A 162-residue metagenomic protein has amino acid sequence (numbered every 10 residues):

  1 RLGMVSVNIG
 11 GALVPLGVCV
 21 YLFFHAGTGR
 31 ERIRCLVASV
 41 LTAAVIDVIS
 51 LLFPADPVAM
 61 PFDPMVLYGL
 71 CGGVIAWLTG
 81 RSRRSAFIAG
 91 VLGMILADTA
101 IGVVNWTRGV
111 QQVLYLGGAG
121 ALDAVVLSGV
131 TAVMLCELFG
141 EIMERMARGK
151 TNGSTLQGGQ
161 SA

Functional and structural regions predicted by a protein language model:
R1-G10: Interfacial helix-start motif at the membrane-water boundary
V14-I95: Conserved mixed alpha/beta catalytic, RNA-binding, or beta-rich assembly cores of soluble enzyme, regulatory
F62-D63, V74-A162: C-terminal transmembrane helix-loop-helix hairpin of multi-pass membrane proteins
